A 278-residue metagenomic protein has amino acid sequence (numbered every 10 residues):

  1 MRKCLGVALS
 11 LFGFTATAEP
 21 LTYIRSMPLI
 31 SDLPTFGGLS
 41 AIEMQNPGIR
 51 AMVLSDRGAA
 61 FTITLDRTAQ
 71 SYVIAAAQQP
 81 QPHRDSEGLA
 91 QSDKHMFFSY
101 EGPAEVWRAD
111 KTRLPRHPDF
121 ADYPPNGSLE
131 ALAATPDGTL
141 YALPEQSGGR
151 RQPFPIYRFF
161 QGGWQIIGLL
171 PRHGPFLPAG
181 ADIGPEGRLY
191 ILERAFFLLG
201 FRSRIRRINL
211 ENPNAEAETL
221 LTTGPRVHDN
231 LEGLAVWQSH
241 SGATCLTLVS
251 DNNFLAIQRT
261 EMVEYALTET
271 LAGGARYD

Functional and structural regions predicted by a protein language model:
R2-V7: Sec-dependent signal peptide recognition, specifically the positively charged N-region followed immediately by
L9-T17: Hydrophobic h-region of N-terminal signal peptides that target proteins for export in Gram-negative bacteria
A16-D278: Sequence/structural signature of beta-propeller domains
